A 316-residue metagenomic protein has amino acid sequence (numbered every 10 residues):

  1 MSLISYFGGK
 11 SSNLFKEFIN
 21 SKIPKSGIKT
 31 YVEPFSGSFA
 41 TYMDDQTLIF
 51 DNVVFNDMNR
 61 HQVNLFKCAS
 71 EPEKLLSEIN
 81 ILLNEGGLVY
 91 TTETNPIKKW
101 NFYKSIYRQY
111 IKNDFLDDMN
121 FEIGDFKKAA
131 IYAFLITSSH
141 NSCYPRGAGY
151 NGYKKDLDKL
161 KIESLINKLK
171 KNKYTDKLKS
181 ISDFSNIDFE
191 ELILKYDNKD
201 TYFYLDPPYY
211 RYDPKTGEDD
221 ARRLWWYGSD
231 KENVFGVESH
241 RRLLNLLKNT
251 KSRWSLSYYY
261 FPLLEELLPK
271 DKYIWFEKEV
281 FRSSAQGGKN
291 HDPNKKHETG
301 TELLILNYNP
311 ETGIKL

Functional and structural regions predicted by a protein language model:
M1-S26, Y42, T47, V53 (+1 more regions): S-adenosyl-L-methionine
S2-K16, K25, E73-D220: SAM-dependent nucleic-acid methyltransferase catalytic core
E17-N20, Y31-D45, F55-R60, F66 (+5 more regions): Conserved proline-anchored active-site loop of SAM-dependent methyltransferases that bridges a beta-strand
G27-T30, F50-N52, L178-S182, K248-W254: Short active-site oxyanion
S36-A40, L169-K171, Y259-P262, N309: Short, polar loop motifs at secondary-structure junctions
D45-L48, D176, K195-Y196, L264-K270: Short loop/helix-cap segments at secondary-structure boundaries that form the rim of catalytic
G217, G228-L316: Long, positively charged, glycine-interspersed low-complexity recognition regions
